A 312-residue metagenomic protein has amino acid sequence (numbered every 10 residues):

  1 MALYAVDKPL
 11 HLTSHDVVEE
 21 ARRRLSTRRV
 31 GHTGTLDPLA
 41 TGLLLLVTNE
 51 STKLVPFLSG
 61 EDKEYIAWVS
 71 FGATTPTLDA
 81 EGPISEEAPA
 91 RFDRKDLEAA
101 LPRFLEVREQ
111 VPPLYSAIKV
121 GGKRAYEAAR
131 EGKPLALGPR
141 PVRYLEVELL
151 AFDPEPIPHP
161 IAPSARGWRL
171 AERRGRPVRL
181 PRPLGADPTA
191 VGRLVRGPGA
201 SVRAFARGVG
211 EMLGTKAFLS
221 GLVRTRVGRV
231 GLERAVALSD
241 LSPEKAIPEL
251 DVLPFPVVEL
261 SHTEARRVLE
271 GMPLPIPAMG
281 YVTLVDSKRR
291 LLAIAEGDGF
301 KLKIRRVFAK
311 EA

Functional and structural regions predicted by a protein language model:
M1-H11, H15-L36, A40, K95 (+2 more regions): Accessory RNA 3′-end/elbow-binding domains used by RNA modification enzymes
H11, S51-T52, K63, S70-P76 (+1 more regions): Conserved nucleotide-binding/hydrolysis micro-motifs of P-loop NTPases
R29-S59, E127: Glycine/acidic-rich beta-strand-loop module
L39-T41, G60-I66, D187: Short connector loops at helix/strand junctions that flank enzyme active sites, especially segments positioning acidic
P56-F71, L135-L149: Structural signature of FAD isoalloxazine-binding scaffolds in flavoprotein oxidoreductases
F57-P112: Acidic, low-complexity central loop/insert segments
A100-R203, G208-M212, V223-R224, R289: Non-catalytic interaction surface on structured domains
